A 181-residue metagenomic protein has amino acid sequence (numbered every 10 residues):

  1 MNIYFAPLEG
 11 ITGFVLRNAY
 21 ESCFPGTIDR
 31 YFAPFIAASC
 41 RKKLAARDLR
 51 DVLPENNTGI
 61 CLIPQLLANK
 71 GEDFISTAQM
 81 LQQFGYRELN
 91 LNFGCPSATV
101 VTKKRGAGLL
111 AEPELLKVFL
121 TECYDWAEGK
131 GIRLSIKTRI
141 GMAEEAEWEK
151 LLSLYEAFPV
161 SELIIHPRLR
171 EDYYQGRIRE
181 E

Functional and structural regions predicted by a protein language model:
M1-E181: Flavin-dependent oxidoreductase catalytic cores
